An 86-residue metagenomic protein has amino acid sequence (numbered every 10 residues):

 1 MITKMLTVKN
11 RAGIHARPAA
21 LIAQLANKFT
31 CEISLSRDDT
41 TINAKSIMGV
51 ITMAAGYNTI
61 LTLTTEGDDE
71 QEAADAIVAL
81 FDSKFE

Functional and structural regions predicted by a protein language model:
M1-M5, I60-T62: Intrinsic-disorder/low-complexity, polar/charged segments enriched in Ser/Thr/Lys/Arg/Asp/Glu/Gln
T7-M48, T52-Y57: Compact, glycine-rich, soluble single-domain proteins
T52-E86: C-terminal structural segments of small proteins and small subunits
